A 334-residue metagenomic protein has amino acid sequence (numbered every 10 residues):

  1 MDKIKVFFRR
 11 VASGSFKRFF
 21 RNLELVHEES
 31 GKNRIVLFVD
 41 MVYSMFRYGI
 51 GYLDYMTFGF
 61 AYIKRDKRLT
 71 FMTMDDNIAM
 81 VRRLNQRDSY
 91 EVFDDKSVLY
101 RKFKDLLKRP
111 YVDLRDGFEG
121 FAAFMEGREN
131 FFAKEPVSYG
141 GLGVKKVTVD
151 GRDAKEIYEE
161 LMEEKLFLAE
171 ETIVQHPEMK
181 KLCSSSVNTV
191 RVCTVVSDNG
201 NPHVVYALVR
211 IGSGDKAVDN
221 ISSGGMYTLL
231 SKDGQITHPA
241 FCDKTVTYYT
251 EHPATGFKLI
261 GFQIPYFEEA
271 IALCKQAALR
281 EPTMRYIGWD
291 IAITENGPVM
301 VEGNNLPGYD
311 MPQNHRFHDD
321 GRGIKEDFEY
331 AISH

Functional and structural regions predicted by a protein language model:
M1-D54, V196-K232, V299: Internal hydrophobic scaffold segments of catalytic domains
R10-A123, C274: Conserved N-proximal alpha/beta basic substrate-recognition cap immediately N-terminal to, or forming the N-lobe
K17, Y249-K275, L279-Y286, I293-H334: C-terminal active-site "lid" helix and adjoining low-complexity regulatory extension at the edge of ATP-using catalytic
A79-N199: Active-site nucleotide/adenylate-binding loops and adjacent lid/helix of ATP-dependent enzymes
R128-N130, V187-R191, V204, Y286-G288 (+1 more regions): Extracellular structured ligand-interaction cores
V137, E171-I173, T194-V196, I211 (+2 more regions): Short, flexible loop/turn elements at secondary-structure junctions
G140-G143, N201, D215, D310: Short catalytic/ligand-binding loop motif for oxyanion handling, primarily in non-cytosolic enzymes, centered on
C183, V187-A270: ATP-dependent carboxylate/phosphate-activation module, predominantly the ATP-grasp catalytic core and closely related
